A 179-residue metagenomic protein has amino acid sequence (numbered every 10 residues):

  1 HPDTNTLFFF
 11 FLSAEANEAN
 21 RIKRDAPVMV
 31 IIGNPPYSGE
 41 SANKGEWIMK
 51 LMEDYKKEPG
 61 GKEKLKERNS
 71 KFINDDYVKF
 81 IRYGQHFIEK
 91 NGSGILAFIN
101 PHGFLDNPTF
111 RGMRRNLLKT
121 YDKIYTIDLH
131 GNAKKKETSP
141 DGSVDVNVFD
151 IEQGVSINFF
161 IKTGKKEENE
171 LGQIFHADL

Functional and structural regions predicted by a protein language model:
P2-F98, G103-N107, N116-T126: SAM-dependent methyltransferase catalytic-core segment centered on the flexible catalytic loop and adjoining short
P35-P36, E40, N100-F104, F110 (+4 more regions): An acidic- and aromatic-residue-enriched active-site/binding cleft used to recognize and process polar
A42-G45, K57, K134-V144, I174: N-terminal switch/interaction subdomains of large nucleotide-dependent motors and GTPases
K44-W47, T109-R114, E170-L179: Composition- and surface-driven signal marking solvent-exposed, interaction-prone regions in large proteins
N69-F80, K134-S143, K166: Noncatalytic linker/hinge segments flanking ATPase motor cores
I95-A97, G112, N158: Short N-terminal signal/transit or membrane-insertion segments and the immediately adjacent low-complexity/disordered
I124-I157: Class I S-adenosyl-L-methionine
V144-L179: Flexible, glycine-/basic-rich loop-and-beta segments that form/coincide with the SAM-dependent methyltransferase
